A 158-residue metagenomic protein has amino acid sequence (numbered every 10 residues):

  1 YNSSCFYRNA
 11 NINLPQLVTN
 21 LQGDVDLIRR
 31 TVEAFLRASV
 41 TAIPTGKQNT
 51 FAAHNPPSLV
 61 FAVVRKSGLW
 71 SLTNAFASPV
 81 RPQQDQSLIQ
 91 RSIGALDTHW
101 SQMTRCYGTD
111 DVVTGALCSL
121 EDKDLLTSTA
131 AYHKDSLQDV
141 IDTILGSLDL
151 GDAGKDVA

Functional and structural regions predicted by a protein language model:
Y1-A158: Basic polyanion-binding and macromolecular-assembly surfaces
